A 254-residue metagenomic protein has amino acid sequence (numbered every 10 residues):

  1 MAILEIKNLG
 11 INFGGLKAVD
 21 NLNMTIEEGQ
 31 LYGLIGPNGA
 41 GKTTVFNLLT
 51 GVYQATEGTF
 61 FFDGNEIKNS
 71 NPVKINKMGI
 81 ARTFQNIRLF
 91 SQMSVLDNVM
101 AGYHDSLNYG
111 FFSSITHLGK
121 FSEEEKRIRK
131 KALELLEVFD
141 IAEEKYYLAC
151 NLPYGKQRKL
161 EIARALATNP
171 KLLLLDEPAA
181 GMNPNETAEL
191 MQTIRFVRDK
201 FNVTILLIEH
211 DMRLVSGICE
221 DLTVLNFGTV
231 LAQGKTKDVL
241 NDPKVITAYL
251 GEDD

Functional and structural regions predicted by a protein language model:
A2-D254: Glycine-rich phosphate-binding loops of nucleotide-dependent enzymes
